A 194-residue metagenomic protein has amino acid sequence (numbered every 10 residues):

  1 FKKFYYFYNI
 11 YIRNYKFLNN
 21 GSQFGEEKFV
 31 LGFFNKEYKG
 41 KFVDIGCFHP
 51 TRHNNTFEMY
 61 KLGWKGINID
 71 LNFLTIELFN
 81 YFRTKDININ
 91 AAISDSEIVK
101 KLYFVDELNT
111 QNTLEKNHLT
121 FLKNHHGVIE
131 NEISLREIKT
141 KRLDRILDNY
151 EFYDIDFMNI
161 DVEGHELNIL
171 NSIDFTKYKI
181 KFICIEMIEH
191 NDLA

Functional and structural regions predicted by a protein language model:
F1-A194: Phosphate/nucleotide-binding beta-alpha loop and adjacent structural elements of enzyme active sites
